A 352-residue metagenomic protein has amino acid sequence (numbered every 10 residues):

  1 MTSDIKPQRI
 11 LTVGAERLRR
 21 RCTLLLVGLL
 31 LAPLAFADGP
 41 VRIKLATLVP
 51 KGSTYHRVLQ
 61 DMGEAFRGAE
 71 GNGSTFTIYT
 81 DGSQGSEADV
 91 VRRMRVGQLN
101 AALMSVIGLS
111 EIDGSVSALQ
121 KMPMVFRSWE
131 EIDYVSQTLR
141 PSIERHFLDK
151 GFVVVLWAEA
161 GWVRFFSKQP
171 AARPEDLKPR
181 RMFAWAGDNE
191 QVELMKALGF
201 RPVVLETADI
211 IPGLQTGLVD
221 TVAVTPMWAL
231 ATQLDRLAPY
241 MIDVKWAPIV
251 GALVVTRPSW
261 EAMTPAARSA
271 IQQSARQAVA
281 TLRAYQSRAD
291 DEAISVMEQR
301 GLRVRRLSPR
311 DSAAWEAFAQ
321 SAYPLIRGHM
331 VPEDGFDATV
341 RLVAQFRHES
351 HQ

Functional and structural regions predicted by a protein language model:
D4, T23, P141-F147: Short, solvent-exposed secondary-structure boundary motifs
D4-L25: Bacterial N-terminal signal peptides that target proteins for export
A15-E16, A35-P40: Extreme N-terminus of proteins, especially the signal/transit-peptide cleavage junction and the first residues
D38-E130, F147-Q352: N-terminal secretory/targeting leader peptides
W129-E144: A gly/proline- and charged-residue-enriched helix-loop-helix capping module
